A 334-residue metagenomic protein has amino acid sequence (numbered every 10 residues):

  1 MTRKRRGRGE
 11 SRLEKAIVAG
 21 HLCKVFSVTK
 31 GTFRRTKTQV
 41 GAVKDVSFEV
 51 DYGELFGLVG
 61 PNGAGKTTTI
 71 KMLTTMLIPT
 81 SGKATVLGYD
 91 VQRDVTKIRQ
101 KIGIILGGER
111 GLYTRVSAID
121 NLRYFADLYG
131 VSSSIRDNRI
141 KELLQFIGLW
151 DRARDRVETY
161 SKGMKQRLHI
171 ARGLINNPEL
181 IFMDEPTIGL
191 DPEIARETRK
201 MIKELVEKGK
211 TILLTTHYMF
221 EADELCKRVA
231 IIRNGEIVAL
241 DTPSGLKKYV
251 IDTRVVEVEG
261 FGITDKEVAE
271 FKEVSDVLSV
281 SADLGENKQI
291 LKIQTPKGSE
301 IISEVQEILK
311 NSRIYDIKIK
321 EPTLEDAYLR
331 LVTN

Functional and structural regions predicted by a protein language model:
R123, D127, S134-R152: Conserved ABC ATPase "signature" region
I170: Hydrophobic anchor residue at the start of the ABC signature
N177: Conserved catalytic motifs of ABC-family nucleotide-binding domains
I181-E185: Catalytic Walker B motif of ABC-type/P-loop ATPase nucleotide-binding domains
R199-P296: ABC transporter nucleotide-binding domain
